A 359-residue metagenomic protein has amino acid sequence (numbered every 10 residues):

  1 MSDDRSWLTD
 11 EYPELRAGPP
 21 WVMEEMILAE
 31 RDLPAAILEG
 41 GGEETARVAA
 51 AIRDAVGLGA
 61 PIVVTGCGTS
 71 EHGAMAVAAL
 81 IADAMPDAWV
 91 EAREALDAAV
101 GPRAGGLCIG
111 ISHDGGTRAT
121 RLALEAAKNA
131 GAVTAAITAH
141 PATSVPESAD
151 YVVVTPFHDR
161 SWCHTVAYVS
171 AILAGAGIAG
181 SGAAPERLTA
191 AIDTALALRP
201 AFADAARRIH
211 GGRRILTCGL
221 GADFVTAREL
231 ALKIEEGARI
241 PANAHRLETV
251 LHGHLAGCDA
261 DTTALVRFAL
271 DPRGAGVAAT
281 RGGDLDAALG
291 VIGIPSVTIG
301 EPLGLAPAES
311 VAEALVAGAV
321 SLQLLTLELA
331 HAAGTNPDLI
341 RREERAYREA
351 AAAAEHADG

Functional and structural regions predicted by a protein language model:
M1-E14, G18-M26, D32, A36-I37 (+3 more regions): Phosphate-moiety recognition in structured ligand-binding domains
R5-S6, A99, A205-R207: Short, flexible segments with low predicted structural confidence
R5-W7, P13-E14, G41-G42, E71 (+4 more regions): A short linear-motif detector with a strong N-terminal bias
T9, P13, A17-E30, A46-A49 (+1 more regions): Short, positively charged patches
V22-A60, Y151-T263, A333-G359: Active-site phosphate/pyrophosphate-binding segments
G57-T189, R199, C258-A308, A312 (+3 more regions): Glycine-rich phosphate-binding loops that contact phosphosugars or nucleotide phosphates
